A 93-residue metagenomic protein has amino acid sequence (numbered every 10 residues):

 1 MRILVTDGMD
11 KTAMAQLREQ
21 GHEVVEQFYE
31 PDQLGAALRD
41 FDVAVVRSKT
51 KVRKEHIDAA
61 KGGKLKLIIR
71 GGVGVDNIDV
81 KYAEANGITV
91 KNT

Functional and structural regions predicted by a protein language model:
M1-F41: N-terminal glycine-/charge-rich "phosphate-binding" loop or analogous flexible N-terminal tail
D7, V43-T93: Phosphate/diphosphate ligand-binding glycine-rich loop within oxidoreductases
